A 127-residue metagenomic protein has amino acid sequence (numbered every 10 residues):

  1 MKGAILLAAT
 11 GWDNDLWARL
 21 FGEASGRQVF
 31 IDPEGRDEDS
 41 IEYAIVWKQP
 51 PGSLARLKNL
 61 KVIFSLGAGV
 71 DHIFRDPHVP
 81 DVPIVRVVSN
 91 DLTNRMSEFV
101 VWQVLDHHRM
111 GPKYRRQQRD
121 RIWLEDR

Functional and structural regions predicted by a protein language model:
M1-I41: N-terminal glycine-/charge-rich "phosphate-binding" loop or analogous flexible N-terminal tail
G35-R36, F74-P77, R127: Short secondary-structure boundary/capping segments
E42-R119: Phosphate/diphosphate ligand-binding glycine-rich loop within oxidoreductases
R119-R127: A short, basic/flexible loop-to-alpha-helix module at the beginning of a structural domain
